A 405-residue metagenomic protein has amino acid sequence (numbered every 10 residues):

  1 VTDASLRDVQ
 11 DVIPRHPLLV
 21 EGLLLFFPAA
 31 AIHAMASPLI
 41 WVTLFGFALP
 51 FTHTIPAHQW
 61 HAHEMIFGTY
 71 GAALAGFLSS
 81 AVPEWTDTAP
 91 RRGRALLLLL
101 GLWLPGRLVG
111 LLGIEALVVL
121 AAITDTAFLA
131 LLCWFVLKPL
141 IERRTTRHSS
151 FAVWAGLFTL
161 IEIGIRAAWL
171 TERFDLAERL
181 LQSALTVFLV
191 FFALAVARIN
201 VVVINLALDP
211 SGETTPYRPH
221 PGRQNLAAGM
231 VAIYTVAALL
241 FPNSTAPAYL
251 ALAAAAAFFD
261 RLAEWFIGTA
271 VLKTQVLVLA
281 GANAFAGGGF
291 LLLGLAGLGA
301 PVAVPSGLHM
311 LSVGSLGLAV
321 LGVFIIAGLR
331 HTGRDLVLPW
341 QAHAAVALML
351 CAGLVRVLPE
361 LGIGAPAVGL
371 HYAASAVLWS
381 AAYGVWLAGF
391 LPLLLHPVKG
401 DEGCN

Functional and structural regions predicted by a protein language model:
V1-N405: Hydrophobic alpha-helical transmembrane segments of multi-pass integral membrane proteins
